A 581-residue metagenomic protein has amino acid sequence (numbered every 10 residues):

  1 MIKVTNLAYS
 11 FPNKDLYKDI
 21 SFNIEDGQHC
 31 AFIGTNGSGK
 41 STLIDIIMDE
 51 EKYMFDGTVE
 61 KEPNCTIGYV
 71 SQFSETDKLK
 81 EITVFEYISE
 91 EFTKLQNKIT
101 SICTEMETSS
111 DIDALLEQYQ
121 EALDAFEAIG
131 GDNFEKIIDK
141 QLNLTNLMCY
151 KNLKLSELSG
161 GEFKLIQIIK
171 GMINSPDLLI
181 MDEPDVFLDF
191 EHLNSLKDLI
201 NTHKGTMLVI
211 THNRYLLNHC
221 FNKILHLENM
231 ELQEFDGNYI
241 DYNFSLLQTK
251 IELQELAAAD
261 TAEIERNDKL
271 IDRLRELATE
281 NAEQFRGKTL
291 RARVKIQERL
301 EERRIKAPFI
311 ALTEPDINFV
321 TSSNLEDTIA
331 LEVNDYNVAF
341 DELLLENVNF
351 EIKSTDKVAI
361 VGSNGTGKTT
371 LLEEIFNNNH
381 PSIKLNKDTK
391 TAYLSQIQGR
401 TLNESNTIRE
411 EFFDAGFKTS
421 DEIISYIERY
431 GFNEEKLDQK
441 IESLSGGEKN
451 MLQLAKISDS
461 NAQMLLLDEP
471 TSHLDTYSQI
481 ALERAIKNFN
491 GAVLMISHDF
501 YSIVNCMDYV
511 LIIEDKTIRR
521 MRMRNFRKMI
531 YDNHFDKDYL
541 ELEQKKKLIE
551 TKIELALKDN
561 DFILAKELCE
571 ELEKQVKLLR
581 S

Functional and structural regions predicted by a protein language model:
M1-L253, L325-S581: ABC ATP-binding cassette signature C-motif
A114-E117, F285-V294: Glycine-rich, flexible loop segments associated with nucleotide phosphate handling
L246-L274, L290-R304: Intracellular alpha-helical coupling/juxtamembrane segments of multi-pass membrane proteins
A259, R286-T289, L568, L572-K574: A broadly structural signal marking compact, well-ordered functional cores that mediate small-ligand/cofactor/substrate
R275-G287: Short intracellular "coupling" helices and adjacent cytoplasmic loop segments at the cytosolic face of multi-pass
L290, A307-S322: Amphipathic heptad-repeat alpha-helical coiled-coil/stalk segments that mediate oligomerization, filament/stalk
Q297, T313-E314, I427: Phosphate-coordinating catalytic segments in nucleotide- and nucleic-acid-processing enzymes
R299-A311, K384: Proline-centered turn/helix-capping motifs that create local helix->coil transitions or kinks
